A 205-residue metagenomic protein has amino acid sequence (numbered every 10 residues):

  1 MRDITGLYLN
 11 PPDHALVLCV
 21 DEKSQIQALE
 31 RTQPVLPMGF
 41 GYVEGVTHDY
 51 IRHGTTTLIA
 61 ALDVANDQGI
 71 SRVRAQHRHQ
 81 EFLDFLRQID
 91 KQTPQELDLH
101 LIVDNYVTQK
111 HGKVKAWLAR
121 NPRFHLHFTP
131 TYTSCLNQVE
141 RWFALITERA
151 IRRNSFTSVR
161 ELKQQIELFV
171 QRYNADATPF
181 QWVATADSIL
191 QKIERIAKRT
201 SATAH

Functional and structural regions predicted by a protein language model:
M1-R87, I193-T200: Extended, low-complexity cationic-aromatic segments
V17, H100-L101: Hydrophobic "anchor" residues on beta-strands that sit immediately upstream of conserved functional sites
D21-E22, A61, D104, N137 (+1 more regions): Short, conserved catalytic/metal-binding motifs centered on acidic residues
G45-Y50, L118-Q138, N154-F156: RNase H-like polynucleotidyl transferase catalytic core
G69, V139-E161, R172-N174: Active-site proximal helix-loop segment of RNase H-like, two-metal nucleases, encompassing DDE(D)
H77-R78, L101-G112, T131-L136: Acidic, metal-coordinating catalytic cores used for nucleic-acid/nucleotide bond scission and strand-transfer chemistry
E161-H205: C-terminal domain-tail junction helix/linker
